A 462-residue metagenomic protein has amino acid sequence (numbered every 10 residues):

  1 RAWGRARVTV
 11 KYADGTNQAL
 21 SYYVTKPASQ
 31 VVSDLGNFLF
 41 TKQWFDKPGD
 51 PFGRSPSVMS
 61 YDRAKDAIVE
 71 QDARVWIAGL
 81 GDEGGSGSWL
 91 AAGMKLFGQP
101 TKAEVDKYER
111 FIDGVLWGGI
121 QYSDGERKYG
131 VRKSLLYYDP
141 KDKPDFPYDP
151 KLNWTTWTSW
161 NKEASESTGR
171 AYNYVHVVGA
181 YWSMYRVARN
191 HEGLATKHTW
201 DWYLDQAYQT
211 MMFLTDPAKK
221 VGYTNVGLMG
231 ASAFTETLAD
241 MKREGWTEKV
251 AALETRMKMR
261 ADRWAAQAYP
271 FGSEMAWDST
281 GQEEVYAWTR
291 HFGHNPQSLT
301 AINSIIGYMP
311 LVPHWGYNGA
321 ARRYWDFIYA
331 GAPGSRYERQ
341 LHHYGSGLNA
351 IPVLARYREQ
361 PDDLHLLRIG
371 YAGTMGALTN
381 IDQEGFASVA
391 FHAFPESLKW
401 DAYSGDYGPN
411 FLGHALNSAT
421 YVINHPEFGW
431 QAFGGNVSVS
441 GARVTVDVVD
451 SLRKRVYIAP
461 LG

Functional and structural regions predicted by a protein language model:
R1-N37: Extended acidic/polar, glycine-enriched regions that form or flank non-catalytic beta-rich accessory modules
V32-W76: Compositionally biased low-complexity segments at domain edges in trafficked proteins and select soluble regulators
Y61, A73-K95, F111-Q121, E126-G462: Catalytic domains of carbohydrate-active enzymes that cleave complex glycans
E104-Y108: Intrinsic disorder/low-complexity flexible regions in very large eukaryotic scaffold/regulatory proteins, enriched
